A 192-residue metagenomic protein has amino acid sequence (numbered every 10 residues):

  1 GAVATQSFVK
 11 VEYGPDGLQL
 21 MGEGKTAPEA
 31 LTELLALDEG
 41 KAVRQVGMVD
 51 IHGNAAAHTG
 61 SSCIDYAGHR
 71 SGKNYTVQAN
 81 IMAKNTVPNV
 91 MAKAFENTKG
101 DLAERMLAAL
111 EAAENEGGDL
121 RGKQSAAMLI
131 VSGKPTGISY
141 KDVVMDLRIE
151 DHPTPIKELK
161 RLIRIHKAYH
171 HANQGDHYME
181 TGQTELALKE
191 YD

Functional and structural regions predicted by a protein language model:
G1-R121, M128, E150-Q183: Alpha/propeptide regions of enzymes that mature by internal proteolysis
D65, P135-G137: Short, acidic Gly/Pro/Ser/Thr-rich loop/turn segments
K123-S125, V144: Active-site lining segments that contact anionic ligands and/or coordinate catalytic metals
A126-K134: Core structural elements
